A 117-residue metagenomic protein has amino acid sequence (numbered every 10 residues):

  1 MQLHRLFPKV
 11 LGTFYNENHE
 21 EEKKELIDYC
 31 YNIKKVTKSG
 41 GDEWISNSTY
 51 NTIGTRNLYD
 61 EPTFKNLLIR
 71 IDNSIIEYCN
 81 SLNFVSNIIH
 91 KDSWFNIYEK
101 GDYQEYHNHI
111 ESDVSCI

Functional and structural regions predicted by a protein language model:
M1-F84, Y103: Non-heme Fe(II)/2-oxoglutarate
I89-I117: Catalytic core of non-heme Fe(II) oxygenases with the double-stranded beta-helix
